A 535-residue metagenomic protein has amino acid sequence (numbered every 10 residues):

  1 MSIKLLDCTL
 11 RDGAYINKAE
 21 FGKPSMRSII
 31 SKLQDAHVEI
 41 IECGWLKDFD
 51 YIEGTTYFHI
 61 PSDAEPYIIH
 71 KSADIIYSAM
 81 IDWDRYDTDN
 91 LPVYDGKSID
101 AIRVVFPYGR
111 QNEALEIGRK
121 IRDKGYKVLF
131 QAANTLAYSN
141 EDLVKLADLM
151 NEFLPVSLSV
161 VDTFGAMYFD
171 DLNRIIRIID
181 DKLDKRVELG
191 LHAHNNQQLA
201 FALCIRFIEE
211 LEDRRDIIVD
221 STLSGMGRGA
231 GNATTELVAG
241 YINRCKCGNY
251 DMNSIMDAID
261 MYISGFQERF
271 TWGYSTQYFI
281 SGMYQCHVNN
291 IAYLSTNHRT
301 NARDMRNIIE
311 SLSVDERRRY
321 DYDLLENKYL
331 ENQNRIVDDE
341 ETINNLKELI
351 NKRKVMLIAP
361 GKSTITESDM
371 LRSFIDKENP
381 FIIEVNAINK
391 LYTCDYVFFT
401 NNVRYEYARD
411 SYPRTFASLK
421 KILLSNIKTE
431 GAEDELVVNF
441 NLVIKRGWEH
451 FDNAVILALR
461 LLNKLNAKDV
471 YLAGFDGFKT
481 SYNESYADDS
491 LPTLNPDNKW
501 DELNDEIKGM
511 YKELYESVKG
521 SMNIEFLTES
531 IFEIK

Functional and structural regions predicted by a protein language model:
M1-E340: Catalytic cores and adjacent flexible loops of soluble metabolic enzymes that perform enolate/carbanion chemistry on
I336-K535: Metal-ion/cofactor- or nucleotide/acyl-coenzyme-handling active-site neighborhoods
